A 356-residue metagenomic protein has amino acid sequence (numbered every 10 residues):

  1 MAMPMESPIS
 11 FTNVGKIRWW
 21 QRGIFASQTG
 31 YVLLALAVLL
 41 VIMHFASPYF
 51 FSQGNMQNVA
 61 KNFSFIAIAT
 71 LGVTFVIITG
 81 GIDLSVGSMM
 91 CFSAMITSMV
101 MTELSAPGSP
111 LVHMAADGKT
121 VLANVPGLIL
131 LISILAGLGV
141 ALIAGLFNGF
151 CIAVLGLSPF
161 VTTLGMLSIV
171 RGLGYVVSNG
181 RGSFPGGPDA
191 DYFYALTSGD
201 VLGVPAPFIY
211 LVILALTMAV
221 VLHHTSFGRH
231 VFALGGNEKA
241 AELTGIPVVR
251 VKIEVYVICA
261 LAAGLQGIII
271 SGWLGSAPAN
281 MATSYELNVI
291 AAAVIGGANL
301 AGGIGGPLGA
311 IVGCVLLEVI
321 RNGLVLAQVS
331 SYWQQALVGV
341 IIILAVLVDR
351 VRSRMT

Functional and structural regions predicted by a protein language model:
M1-V41, F45, L243-R250, I320-T356: Cytosolic-side transmembrane-helix boundaries in multi-pass membrane proteins
M3-T70, L104-I132: Membrane-interfacial amphipathic/re-entrant helices at transmembrane-helix boundaries
W19-F25, I77-I82, P126, V140-P185 (+3 more regions): Short loop segments and helix-boundary regions at transmembrane helix junctions of multi-pass inner-membrane proteins
V41-P107, F150-L157, I290-A293, G297-P307 (+1 more regions): Single transmembrane alpha-helix segments in multi-pass membrane proteins
I78-L146: Membrane-embedded helix boundary and interhelical linker motif in transport proteins
H113-N124, L131, L155, P159-H224 (+2 more regions): Transmembrane helix-bundle core of multi-pass membrane transporters and related energy-transducing complexes
I129-G137, A141-N148, I152, G203-A277: Helix-loop-helix "hairpin" substructures at the membrane interface of multi-pass membrane proteins
A263, W273-G339: Transmembrane alpha-helical segments in multi-pass inner-membrane proteins
